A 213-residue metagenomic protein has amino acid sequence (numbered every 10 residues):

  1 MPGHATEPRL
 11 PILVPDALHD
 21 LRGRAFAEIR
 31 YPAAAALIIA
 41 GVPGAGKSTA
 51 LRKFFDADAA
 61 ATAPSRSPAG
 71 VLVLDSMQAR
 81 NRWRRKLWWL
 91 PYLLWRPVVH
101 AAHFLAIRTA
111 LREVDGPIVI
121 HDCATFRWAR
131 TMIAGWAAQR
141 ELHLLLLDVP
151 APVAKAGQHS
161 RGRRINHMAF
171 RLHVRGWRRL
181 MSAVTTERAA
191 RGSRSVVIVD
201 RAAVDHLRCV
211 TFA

Functional and structural regions predicted by a protein language model:
M1-E28: N-terminal pre-Walker A segment at the start of P-loop NTPase domains
F26-A34, L111-E113: Phosphate-binding P-loop
I39: Hydrophobic anchor at the beta1->P-loop junction of P-loop NTPases
A45, D58-T62, P68, A156-A213: Conserved GTP-binding G-domain of TRAFAC-class P-loop NTPases and closely related GTPase folds
T49, F54-V114, V153-A156: Conserved substrate/cofactor phosphate-moiety recognition/catalytic segment in nucleotide-dependent phosphotransferases
L94-L142: Glycine-rich phosphate-binding loop used to anchor ATP phosphates in small-molecule kinases, encompassing both
A138-H143, R191-S195: Short glycine-/polar-rich loops that comprise or flank the Walker A/P-loop and associated switch/sensor motifs
Q139-G157: Conserved phosphate-donor/acceptor-positioning beta-strand/loop module used by diverse small-molecule
